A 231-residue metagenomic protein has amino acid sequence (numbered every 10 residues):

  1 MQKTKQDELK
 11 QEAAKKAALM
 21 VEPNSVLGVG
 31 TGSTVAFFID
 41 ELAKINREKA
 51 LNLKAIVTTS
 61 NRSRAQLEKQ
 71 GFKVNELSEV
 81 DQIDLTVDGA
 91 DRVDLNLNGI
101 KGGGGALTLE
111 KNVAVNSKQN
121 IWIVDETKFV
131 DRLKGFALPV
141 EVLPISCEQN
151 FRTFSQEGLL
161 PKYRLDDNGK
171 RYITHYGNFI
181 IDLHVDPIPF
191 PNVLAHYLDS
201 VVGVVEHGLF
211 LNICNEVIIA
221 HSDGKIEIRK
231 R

Functional and structural regions predicted by a protein language model:
Q2-D88: N-terminal active-site beta-alpha-beta segment that forms phosphate/nucleotide-binding and substrate-recognition loops
K5, L9-E12, N61-R231: Conserved phosphate- and dinucleotide-binding cores of soluble alpha/beta proteins, encompassing both enzyme active
